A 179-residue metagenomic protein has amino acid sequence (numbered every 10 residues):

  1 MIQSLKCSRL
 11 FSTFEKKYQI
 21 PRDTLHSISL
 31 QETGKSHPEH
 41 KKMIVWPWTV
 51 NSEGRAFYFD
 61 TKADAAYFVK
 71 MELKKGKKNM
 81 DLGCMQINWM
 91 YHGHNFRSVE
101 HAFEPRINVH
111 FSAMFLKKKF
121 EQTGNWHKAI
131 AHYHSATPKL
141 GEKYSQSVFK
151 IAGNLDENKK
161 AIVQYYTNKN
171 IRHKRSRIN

Functional and structural regions predicted by a protein language model:
M1-K160: Catalytic glycan-binding domains that act on GlcNAc-containing polysaccharides
K160-N179: Low-complexity, Gly/Ser/Thr/Pro-rich intrinsically disordered linker/tail segments
